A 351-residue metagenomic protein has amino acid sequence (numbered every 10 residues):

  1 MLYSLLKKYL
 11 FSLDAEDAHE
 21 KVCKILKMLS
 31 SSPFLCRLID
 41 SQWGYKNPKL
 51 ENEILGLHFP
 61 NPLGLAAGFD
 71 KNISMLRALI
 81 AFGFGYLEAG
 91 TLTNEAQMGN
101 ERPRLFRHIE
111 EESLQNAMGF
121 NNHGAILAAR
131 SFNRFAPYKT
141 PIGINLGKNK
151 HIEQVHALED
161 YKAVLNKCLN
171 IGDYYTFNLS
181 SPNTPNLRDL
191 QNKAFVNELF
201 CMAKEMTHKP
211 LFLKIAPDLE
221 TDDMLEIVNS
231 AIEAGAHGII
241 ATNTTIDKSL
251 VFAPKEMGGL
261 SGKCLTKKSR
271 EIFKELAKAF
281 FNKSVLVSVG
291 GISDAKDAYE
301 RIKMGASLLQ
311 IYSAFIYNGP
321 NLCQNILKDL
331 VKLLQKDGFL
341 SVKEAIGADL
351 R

Functional and structural regions predicted by a protein language model:
L2-N52, N116-N121, A125: An N-cap/entry alpha-helix motif that binds or orients negatively charged groups
F34-Y45, L179-F195, M224-A279: Glycine/Thr-rich beta-alpha phosphate-binding loop at enzyme active sites
L57-G64, Y138-I144, M206-L219, K278-S288: Short beta-strand/loop segments at the ligand-binding rim of alpha/beta enzyme cores
N72-L79, L219-E233, N282, I292-L309: Catalytic cores of alpha/beta
G85-Q97, L179-S181, H237-I246, A298-N325: Glycine-rich phosphate-binding active-site loops on the catalytic face of alpha/beta enzymes
G90-K139: A gly/proline- and charged-residue-enriched helix-loop-helix capping module
A96-E112, K248-G262, I316-L340: C-terminal helical cap(s) of enzyme catalytic domains, especially alpha/beta-barrels
N149-K162, L213-I232: Active-site glycine- and acidic-residue-rich loops that bind and position anionic ligands or nucleotide-like cofactors
